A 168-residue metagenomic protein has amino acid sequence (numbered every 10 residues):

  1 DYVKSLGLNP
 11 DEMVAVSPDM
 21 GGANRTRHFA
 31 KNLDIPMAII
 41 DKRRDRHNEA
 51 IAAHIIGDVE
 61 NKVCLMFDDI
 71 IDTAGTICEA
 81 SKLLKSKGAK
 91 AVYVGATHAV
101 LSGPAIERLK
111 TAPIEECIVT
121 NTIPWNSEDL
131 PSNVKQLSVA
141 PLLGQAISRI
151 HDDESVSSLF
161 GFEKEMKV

Functional and structural regions predicted by a protein language model:
D1-V168: PRPP-associated nucleotide enzymes
